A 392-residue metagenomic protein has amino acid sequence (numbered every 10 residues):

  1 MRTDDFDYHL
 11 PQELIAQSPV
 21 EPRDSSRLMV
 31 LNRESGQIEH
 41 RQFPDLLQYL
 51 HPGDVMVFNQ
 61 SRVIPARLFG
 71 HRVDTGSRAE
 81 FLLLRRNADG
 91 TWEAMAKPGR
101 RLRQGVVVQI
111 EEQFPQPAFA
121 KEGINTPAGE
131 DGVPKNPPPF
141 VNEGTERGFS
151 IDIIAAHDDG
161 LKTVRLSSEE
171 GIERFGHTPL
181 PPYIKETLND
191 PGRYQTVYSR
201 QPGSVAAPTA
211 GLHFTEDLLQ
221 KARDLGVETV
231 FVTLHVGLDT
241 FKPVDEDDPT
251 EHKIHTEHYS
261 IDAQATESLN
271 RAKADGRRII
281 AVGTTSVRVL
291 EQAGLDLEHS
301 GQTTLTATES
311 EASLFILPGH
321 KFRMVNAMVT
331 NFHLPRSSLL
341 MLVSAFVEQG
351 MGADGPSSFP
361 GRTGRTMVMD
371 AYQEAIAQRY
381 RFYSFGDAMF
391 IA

Functional and structural regions predicted by a protein language model:
M1-Q113, E146-A392: Surface-exposed, charge/polar-rich loops and edge strands
P11, A118-G123, P127-E130: Short Gly/Ser/Thr- and charged-rich N-terminal loops/segments that act as flexible capping/hinge elements
E122, V141-G144: Glycine-biased, low-complexity coil/linker segments
K135-N136: Polybasic, lysine-rich low-complexity intrinsically disordered segments
